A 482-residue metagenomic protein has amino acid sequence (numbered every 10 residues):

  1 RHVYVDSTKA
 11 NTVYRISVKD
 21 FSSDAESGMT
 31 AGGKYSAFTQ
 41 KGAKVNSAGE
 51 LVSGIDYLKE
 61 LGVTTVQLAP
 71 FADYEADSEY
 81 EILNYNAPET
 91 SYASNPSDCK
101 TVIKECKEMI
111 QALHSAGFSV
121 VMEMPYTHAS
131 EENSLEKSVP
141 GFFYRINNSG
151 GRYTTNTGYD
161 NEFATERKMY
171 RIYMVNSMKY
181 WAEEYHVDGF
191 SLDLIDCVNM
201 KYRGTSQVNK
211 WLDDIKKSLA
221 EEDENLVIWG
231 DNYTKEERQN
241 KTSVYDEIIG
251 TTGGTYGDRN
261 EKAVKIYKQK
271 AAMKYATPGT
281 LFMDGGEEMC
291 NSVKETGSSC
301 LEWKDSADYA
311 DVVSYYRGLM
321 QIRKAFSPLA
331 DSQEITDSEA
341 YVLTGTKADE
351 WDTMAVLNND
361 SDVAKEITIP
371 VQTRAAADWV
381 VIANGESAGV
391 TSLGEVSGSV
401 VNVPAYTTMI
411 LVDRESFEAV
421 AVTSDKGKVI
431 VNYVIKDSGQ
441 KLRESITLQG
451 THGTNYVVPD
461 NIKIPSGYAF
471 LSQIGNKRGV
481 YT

Functional and structural regions predicted by a protein language model:
R1-S23, Q239, E247, T252-E261: Glycine-rich phosphate/pyrophosphate-binding loop and adjacent beta-alpha nucleotide/cofactor-binding cores
R1-Y14, L58, V264, K268-M283 (+1 more regions): Carbohydrate-interacting/catalytic domains
S17-H186, L194-D223, V227: Substrate-binding/active-site clefts of carbohydrate-active enzymes
D24-A48, R259, T296-G297, S387-V400 (+1 more regions): Short, polar loop/linker segments at the starts of domains and inter-domain junctions
P70, Y80, N86, I110 (+8 more regions): Active-site-proximal helices and loops of the catalytic beta/alpha 8
A419-V434, N476-T482: Conserved "repeat-terminator" motif of extracellular CCP/Sushi domains
N432-T451, Q473-G479: Short, solvent-exposed loop/edge segments of extracellular or virion-exposed proteins
T454-Y481: Surface-exposed interfaces of beta-sheet-rich extracellular modules
